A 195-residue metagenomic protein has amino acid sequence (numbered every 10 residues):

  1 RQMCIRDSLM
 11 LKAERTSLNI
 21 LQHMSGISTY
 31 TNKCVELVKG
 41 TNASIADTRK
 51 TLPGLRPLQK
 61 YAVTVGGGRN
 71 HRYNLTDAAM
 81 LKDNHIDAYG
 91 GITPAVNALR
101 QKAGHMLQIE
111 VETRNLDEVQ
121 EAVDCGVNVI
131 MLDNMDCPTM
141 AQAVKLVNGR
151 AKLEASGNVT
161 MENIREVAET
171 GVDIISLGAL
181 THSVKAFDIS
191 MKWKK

Functional and structural regions predicted by a protein language model:
Q2, R6-C125, V129, P138-L146 (+3 more regions): Acidic/glycine-rich phosphate/pyrophosphate-binding loops and surrounding catalytic core that coordinate Mg2+
N134, G157, A179-L180: Short secondary-structure boundary segments
E154-S156, W193: Short glycine/threonine-rich catalytic loop with a Thr-x-Gly-x-Asp
M161: Cys/His-rich Zn2+-binding cysteine-cluster or related metal-binding knuckle/ribbon modules and their
A179-K195: Short, charged, intrinsically disordered terminal tails
